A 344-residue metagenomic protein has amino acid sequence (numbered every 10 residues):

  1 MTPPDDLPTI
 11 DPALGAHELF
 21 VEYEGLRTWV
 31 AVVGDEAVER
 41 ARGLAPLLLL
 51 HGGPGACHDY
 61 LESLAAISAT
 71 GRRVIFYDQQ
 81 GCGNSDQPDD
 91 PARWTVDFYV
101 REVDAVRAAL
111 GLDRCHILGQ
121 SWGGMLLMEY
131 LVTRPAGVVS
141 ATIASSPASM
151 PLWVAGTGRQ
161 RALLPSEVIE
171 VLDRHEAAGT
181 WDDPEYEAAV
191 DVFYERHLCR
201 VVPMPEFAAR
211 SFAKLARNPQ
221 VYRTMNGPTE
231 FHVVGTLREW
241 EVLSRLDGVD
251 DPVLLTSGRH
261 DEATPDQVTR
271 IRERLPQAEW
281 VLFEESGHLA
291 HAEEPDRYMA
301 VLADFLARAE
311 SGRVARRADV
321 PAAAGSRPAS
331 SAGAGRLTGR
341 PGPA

Functional and structural regions predicted by a protein language model:
L7-R27: N-terminal cap/lid segment of alpha/beta-hydrolase-fold proteins
L26-Q87: Conserved HGGG/HGGXW glycine-rich cap/lid loop of the alpha/beta-hydrolase fold
F76-W122, L126, A300: Active-site loop/oxyanion-hole signature of alpha/beta-hydrolase fold enzymes
D113-G156: Conserved hydrolase catalytic core segment
S140-T180: Flexible "cap/lid" loop of the alpha/beta hydrolase fold
A162, E170-D251, R270: Alpha/beta-hydrolase
T236, L243-S286: Conserved loop-alpha-helix segment in the C-terminal half of the alpha/beta-hydrolase fold that carries the catalytic
Q277-G325: Catalytic active-site module of serine/aspartate enzymes centered on a nucleophile-bearing elbow/loop
